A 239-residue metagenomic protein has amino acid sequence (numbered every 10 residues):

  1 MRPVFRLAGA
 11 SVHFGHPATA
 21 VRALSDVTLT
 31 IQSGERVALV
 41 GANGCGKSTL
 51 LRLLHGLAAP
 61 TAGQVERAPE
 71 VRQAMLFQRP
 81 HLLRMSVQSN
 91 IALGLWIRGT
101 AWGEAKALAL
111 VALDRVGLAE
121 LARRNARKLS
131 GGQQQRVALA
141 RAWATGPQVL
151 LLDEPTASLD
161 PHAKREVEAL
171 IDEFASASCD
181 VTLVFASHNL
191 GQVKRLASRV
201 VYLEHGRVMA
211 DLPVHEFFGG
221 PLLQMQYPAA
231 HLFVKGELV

Functional and structural regions predicted by a protein language model:
V40-A42: The feature captures the beta-strand-to-loop junction immediately N-terminal to the Walker
H55: Helix-to-loop junction immediately C-terminal to a conserved catalytic motif
G103-L121: Conserved ABC ATPase "signature" region
N125-L129, Q133: Conserved ABC ATPase signature
L150-D153: Catalytic Walker B motif of ABC-type/P-loop ATPase nucleotide-binding domains
P161-A163: Helix N-cap at the start of a conserved alpha-helix in ABC-type nucleotide-binding domains
R207-L232: Conserved beta-strand-loop-alpha-helix hinge in the C-terminal portion of ABC ATPase nucleotide-binding domains
